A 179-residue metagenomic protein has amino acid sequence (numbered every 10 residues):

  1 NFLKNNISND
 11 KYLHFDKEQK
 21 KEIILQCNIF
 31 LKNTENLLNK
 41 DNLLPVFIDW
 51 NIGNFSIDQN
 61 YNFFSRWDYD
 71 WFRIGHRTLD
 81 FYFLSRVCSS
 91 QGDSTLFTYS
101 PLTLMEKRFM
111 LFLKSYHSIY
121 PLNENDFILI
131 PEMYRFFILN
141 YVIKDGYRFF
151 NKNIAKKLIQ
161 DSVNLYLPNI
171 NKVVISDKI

Functional and structural regions predicted by a protein language model:
N1-N36: Active-site catalytic-loop/activation-segment of kinase and kinase-like phosphoryl-transfer enzymes
Y12, D16-Q19, P101, M105 (+2 more regions): Residue-level preference for long, well-ordered alpha-helices that form the structural scaffold of enzyme catalytic
I24, N28-L31, E106-L113, Q160-L167: Hydrophobic core segments within long, regular secondary-structure runs in both alpha- and beta-rich folds
L31-L79: Active-site acidic catalytic loop and adjacent metal/ATP-binding pocket of ATP-dependent phosphoryl transfer enzymes
L79-Y120, R135-K152: Active-site activation/catalytic loop segments of kinase-like enzymes and analogous catalytic loops in related
L122-Y134: All-alpha amphipathic helical-bundle segments outside canonical DNA-binding/catalytic cores that form hydrophobic
N140-I179: ATP/Mg2+ or Mg2+-diphosphate-binding catalytic cores that bind nucleotide phosphates or diphosphates via glycine-rich
